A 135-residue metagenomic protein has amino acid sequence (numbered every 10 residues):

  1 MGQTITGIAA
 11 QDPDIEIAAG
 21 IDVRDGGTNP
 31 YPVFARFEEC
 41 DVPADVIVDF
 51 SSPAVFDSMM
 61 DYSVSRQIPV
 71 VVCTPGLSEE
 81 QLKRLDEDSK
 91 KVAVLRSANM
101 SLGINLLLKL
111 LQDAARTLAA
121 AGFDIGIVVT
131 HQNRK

Functional and structural regions predicted by a protein language model:
G2-Q3: N-terminal Rossmann-fold NAD(P) dinucleotide-binding loop
I8-Y31: NAD(P)-binding Rossmann-fold cofactor-contacting core
E16, P32, P69-V71, V92-L95 (+1 more regions): Proline-centered loop/turn at the N-terminus of a beta-strand
D22-V23, P75-L77, N99-M100, T130-Q132: Short, ordered loop/turn segments at secondary-structure junctions
F34-P43: Short amphipathic alpha-helix with an adjacent loop that forms part of the alpha/beta core around
I47-V48: N-terminal Rossmann-like NAD(P) cofactor-binding module of classical short-chain dehydrogenase/reductase
A54-I68, C73-R96, L102-A115: Rossmann-fold NAD(P)-binding glycine/threonine-rich loop
L102, L106-K135: Conserved anion/nucleotide-ligand pocket segment
